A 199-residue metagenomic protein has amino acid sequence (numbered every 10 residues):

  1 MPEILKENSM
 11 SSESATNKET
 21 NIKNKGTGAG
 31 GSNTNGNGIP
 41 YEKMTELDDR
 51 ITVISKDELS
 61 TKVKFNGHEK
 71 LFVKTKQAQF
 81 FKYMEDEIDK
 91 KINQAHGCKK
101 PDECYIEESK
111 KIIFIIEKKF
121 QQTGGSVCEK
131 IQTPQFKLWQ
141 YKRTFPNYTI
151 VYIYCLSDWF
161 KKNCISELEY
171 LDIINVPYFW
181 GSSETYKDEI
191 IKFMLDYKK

Functional and structural regions predicted by a protein language model:
P2, K6, K198-K199: N-terminal targeting/trafficking signals and adjacent low-complexity tails
L5, S11-K56, S60-V63: Nuclease catalytic cores
V53-S109: Active-site metal-binding core of divalent-cation-utilizing nuclease and nuclease-like domains
E103-E107, I112-Q121: Conserved catalytic cores of phosphodiester-cleaving nucleases, focusing on short active-site segments
E107-S109, Y141-N147: Alpha-helix termini
E117-I131, C155-W159: Short beta-strand-loop-alpha-helix junction that forms the active-site gateway of nucleic-acid-processing nucleases
V127-T144: Short, charged, amphipathic alpha-helix that recurs within catalytic cores of restriction-modification and other
T149-K199: Domain-level recognition of nuclease-like catalytic cores that cleave nucleotide substrates
